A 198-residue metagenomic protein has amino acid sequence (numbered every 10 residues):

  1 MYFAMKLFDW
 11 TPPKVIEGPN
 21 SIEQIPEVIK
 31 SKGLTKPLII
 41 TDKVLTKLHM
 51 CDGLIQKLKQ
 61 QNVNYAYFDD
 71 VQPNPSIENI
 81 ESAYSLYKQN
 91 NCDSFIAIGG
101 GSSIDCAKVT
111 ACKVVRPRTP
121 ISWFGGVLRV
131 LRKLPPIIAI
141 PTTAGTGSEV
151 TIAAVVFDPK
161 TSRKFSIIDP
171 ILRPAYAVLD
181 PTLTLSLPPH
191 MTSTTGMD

Functional and structural regions predicted by a protein language model:
M1-F68: An N-terminal, well-structured beta->alpha segment
Y2-F3, E23-E27, E81-Y84, S122-G126 (+1 more regions): A generic local structural motif
P13, R116-D198: A glycine/threonine-rich phosphate-anchoring loop and its flanking beta-alpha core in nucleotide/phosphate-binding
N20, Q24, K32, H49 (+5 more regions): Conserved active-site and cofactor/substrate-binding residues in soluble primary-metabolism enzymes
L34-K36, C92, P174: Local beta-strand N-terminus motif with an aromatic residue
L38-I39, S94-I96, I138: Conserved beta-strand elements of the Class I
T46-R118: N-terminal small/polar loop signature for handling phosphorylated ligands or for N-terminal nucleophile
